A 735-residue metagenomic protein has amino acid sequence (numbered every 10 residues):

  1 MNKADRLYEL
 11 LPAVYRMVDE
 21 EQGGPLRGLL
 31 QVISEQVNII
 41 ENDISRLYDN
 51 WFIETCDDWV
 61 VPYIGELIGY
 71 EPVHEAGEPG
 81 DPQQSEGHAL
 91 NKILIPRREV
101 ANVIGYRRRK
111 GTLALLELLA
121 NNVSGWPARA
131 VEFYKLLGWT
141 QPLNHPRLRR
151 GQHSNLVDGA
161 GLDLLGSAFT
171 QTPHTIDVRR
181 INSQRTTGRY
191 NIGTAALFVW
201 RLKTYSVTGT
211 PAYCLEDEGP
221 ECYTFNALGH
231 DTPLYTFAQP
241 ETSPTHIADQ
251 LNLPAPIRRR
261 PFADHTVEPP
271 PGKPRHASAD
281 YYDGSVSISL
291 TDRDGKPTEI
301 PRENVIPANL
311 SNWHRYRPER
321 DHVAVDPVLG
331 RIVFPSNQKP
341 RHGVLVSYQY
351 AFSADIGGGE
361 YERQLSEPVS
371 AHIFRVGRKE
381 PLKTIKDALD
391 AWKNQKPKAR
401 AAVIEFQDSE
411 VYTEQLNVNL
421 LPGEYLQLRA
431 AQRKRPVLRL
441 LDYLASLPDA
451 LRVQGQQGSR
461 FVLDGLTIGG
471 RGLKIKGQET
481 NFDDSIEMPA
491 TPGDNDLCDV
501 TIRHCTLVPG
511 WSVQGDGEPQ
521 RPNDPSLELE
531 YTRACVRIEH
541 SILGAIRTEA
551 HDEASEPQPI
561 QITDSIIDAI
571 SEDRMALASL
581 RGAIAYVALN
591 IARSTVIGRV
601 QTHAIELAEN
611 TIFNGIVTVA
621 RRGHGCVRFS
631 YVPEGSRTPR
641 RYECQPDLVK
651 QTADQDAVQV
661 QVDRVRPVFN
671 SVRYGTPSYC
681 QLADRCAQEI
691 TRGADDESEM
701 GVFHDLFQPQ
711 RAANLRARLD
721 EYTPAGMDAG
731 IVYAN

Functional and structural regions predicted by a protein language model:
M1-A371: Compositionally biased, low-complexity/repeat regions
V100, K379-K386, D390-L447, T467: N-terminal extracellular ligand-recognition/capping segment immediately after the signal peptide
A128, A324, V328-L329, S336-A354 (+1 more regions): C-terminal, active-site-flanking charged/polar segments
K339-E362, E643-N735: Surface beta-loop-beta hairpin patches that serve as ligand-binding interfaces in beta-rich domains
D355-N394: Right-handed parallel beta-helix/beta-solenoid
R363-S366, R439-P448, K474-F482, L507-T532 (+5 more regions): Acidic/polar low-complexity surface segments
P422-M488, G510-W511, G515, Q520: Right-handed parallel beta-helix/beta-spiral solenoid domain characteristic of secreted/periplasmic
R460-G465, D499-W511, R533-R547, P557-E572 (+3 more regions): Right-handed parallel beta-helix
